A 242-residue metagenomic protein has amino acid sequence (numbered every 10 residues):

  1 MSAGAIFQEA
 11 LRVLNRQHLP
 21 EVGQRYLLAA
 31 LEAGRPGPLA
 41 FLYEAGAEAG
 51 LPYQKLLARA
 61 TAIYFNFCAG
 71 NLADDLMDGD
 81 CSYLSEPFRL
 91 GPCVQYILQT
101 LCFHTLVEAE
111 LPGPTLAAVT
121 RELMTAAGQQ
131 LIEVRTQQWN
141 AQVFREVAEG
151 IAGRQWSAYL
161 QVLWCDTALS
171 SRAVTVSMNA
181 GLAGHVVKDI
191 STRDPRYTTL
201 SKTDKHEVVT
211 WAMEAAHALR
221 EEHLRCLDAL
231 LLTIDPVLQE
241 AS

Functional and structural regions predicted by a protein language model:
M1-S242: All-alpha prenyltransferase/terpene-synthase fold signal
